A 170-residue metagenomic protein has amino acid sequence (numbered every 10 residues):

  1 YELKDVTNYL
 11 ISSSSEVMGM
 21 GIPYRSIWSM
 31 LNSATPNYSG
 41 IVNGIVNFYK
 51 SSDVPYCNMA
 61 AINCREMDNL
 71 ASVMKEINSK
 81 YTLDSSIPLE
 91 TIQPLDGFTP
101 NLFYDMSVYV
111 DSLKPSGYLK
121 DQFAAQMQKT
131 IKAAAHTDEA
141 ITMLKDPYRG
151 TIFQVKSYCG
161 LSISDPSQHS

Functional and structural regions predicted by a protein language model:
Y1-S170: Terminal, contiguous helix-loop blocks that mediate binding/assembly
